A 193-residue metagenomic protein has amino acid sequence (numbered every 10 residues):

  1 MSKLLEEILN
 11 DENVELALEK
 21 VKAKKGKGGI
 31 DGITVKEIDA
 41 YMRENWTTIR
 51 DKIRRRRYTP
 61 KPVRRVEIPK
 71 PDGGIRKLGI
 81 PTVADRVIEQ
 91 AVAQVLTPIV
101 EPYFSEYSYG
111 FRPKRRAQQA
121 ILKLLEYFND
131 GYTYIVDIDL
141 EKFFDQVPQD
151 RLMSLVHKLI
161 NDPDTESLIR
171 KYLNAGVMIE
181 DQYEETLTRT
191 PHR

Functional and structural regions predicted by a protein language model:
M1-R43: Non-catalytic, polymerase-adjacent accessory regions of viral genome-replication enzymes
L9-G26, V63-R65, Q94-I99, N129 (+1 more regions): Short, compositionally biased low-complexity segments
A23-K36, P69-G79, S105-Y107: Glycine-/proline-rich flexible loop or hinge segments
E37-T59: Amphipathic alpha-helical blocks
K52-E67, P71, E106-Y107, F111-R115 (+1 more regions): Conserved polymerase palm-domain catalytic core
I75-F104, R189-R193: Conserved pre-motif C helix in the palm subdomain of viral-like polymerases
